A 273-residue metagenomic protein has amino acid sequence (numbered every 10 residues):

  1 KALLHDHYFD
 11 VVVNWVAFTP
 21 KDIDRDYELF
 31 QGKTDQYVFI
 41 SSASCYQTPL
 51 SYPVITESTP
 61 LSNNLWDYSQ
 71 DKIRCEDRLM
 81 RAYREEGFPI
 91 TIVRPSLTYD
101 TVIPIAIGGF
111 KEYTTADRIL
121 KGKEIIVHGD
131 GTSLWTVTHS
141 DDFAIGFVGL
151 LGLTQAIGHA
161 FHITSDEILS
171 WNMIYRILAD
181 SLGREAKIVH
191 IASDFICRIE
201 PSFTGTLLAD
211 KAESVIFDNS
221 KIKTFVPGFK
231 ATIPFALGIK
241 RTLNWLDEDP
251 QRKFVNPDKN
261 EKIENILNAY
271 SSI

Functional and structural regions predicted by a protein language model:
K1-F39, C45-Q47: NAD(P)H-binding glycine-rich loop region in Rossmannoid oxidoreductase-like domains and their noncatalytic homologs
S42-D67, R81-E86: Active-site "gating" loop of Rossmann-like NAD(P)-dependent oxidoreductase/epimerase domains
N63-R94, L120: Active-site Tyr-X1-5-Lys
F88-E112: Flexible, glycine-rich beta-alpha linker
T98, T114-H128, R184-V189, S220: A short C-terminal helix-loop "cap" of Rossmann-like NAD(P)-dependent dehydrogenase/epimerase domains
I107-T115, H128-L151, G158-H159, M173 (+1 more regions): Substrate-positioning beta->alpha
G149-L208, N219, T224, R241 (+1 more regions): Mid/C-terminal beta-alpha module of Rossmann-like enzyme folds, strongest in SDR-family dehydrogenases/epimerases
I233-I273: Amphipathic terminal alpha-helices
